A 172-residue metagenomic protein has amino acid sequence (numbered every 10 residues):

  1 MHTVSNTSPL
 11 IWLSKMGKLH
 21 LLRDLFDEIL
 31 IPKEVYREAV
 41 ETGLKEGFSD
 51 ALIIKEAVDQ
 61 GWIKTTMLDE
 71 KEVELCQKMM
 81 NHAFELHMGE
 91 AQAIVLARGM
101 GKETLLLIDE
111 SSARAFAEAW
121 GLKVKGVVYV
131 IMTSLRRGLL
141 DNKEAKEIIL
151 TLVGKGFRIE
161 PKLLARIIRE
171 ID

Functional and structural regions predicted by a protein language model:
H2-V4, S8-L105, S111, L122 (+1 more regions): Active-site-proximal, substrate-binding regions of enzyme catalytic domains and RNA-binding/basic surfaces
E103, A113-D172: Acidic, PIN/NYN-like endoribonuclease modules and their adjacent C-terminal/linker elements
